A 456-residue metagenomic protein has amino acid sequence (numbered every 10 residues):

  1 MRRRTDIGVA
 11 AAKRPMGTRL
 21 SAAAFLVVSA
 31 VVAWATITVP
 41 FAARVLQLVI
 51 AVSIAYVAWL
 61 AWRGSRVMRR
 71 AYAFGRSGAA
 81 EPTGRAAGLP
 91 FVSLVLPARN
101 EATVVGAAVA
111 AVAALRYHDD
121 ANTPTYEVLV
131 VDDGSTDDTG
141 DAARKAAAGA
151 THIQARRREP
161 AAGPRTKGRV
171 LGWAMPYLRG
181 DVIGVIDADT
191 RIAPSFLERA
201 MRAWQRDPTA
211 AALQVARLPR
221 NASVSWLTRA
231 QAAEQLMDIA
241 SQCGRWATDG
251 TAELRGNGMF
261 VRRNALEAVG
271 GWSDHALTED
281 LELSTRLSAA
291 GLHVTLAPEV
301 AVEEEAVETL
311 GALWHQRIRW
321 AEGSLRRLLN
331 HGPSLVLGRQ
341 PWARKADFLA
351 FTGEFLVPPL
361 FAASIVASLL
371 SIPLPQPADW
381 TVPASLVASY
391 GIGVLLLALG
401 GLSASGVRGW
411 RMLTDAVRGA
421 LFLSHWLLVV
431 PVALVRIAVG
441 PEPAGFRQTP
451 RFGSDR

Functional and structural regions predicted by a protein language model:
A33-V57, R66, R70-A71, G84 (+1 more regions): Membrane-embedded multi-pass helical conduit in multi-pass membrane proteins, especially envelope-biosynthetic
V49-T125: N-terminal signal-anchor transmembrane helix
P90-S93, E127, E267, E282: Cell-envelope/extracellular polymer assembly enzymes that use nucleotide-activated donors
G106-A107, D137-K145, S195: Acidic helix N-cap motif at the loop->helix transition within catalytic regions of sugar-transfer enzymes
H118, N122, D132-D141, P160-A162: A conserved acidic beta->alpha catalytic loop
A147-D181, P194-L277, W314, I318-L329 (+2 more regions): Long helical/loop segments within the catalytic core of UDP-sugar-dependent glycosyltransferases, especially the large
S284-V302: Catalytic donor-sugar/metal-binding loop of nucleotide-sugar-dependent glycosyltransferases
